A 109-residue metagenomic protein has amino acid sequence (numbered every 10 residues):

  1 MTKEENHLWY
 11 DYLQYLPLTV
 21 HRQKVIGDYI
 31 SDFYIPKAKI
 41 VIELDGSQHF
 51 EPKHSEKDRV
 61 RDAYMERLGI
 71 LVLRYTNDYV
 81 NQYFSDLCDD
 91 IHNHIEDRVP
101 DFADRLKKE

Functional and structural regions predicted by a protein language model:
M1-E109: Nucleic-acid endo/exonuclease domains
